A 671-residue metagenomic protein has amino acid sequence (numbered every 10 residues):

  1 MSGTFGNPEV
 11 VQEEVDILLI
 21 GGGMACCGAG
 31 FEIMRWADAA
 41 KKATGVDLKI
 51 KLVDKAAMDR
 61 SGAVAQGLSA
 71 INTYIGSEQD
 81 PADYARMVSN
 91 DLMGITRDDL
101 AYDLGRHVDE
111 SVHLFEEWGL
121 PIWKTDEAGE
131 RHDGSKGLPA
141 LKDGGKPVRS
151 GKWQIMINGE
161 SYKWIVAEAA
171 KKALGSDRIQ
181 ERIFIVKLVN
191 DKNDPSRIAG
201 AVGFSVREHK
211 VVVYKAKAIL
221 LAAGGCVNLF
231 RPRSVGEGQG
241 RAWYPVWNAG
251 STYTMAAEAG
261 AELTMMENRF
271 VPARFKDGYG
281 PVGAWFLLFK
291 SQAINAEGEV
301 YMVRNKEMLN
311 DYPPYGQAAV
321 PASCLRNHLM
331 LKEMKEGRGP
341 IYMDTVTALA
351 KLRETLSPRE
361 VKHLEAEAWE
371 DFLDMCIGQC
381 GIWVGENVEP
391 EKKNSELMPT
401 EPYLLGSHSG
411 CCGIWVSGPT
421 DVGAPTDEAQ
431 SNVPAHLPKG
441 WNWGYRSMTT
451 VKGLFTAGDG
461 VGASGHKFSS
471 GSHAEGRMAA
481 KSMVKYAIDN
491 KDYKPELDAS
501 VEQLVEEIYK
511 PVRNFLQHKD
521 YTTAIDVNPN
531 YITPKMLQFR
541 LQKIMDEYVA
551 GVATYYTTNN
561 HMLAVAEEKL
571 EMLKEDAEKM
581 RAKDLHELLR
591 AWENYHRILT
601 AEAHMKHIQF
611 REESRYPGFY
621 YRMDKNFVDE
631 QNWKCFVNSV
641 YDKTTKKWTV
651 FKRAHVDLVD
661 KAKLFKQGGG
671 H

Functional and structural regions predicted by a protein language model:
M1-I17, R35, A39: Extreme N-terminal leader/targeting segments of oxidoreductases
I17-K51: N-terminal Rossmann-like FAD-binding beta1-loop-alpha1 element of flavoenzymes
L18-I20, Y214-G224: Short hydrophobic core segments
A56-A82, G283-W285: Conserved N-terminal glycine-rich FAD pyrophosphate-binding loop of Rossmann-like flavoproteins
N72-L104: Glycine-rich active-site loop/strand segments that organize a redox cofactor
G119-V189, D194-A199, M265-G465, E547-H671: Mobile, glycine/GP-rich and aromatic-enriched active-site lid/loop segments adjacent to catalytic centers
L221-G280, S469-S482: Glycine-rich loop(s) and the adjacent beta-strand/alpha-helix scaffold that form part
D489-K583: Long, amphipathic alpha-helical stalk/connector segments used for oligomerization, subunit docking, or mechanical
